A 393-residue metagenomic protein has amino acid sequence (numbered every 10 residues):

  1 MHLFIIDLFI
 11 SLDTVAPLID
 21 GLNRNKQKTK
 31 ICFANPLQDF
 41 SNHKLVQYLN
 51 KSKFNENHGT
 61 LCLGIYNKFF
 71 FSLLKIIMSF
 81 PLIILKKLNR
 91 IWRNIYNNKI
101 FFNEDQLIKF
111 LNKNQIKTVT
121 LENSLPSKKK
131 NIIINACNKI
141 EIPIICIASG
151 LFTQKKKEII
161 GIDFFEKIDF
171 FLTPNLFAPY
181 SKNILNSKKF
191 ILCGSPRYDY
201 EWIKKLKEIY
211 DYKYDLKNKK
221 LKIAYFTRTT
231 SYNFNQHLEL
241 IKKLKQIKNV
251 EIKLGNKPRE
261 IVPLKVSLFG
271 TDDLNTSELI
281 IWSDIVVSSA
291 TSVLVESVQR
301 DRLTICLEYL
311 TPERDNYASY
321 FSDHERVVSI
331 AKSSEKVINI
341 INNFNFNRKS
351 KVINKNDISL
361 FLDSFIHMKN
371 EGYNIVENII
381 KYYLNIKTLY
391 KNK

Functional and structural regions predicted by a protein language model:
M1-L3, K28, K220-I223: Residues that mark the start of a beta-strand
L3-F4, C146, A224, L303: Conserved beta-strand elements of the Class I
F4-N25, C32-W202, L294: Active-site and donor-binding regions of nucleotide-sugar-utilizing enzymes
L107, G161, N275-S277, V327: Acidic, amphipathic alpha-helical patches
F165-I168, L185, L192, P263-L264 (+1 more regions): Catalytic binding pocket for nucleotide-activated donors in carbohydrate/polymer assembly enzymes
C193-P263: Conserved catalytic-core segment of nucleotide-activated headgroup transferases in glycan assembly
R197, N256-R300, T304, T311: Donor nucleotide-activated moiety binding/catalytic core segment of transferases that use nucleotide-activated donors
F365-K393: C-terminal alpha-helical cap of glycosyltransferases
